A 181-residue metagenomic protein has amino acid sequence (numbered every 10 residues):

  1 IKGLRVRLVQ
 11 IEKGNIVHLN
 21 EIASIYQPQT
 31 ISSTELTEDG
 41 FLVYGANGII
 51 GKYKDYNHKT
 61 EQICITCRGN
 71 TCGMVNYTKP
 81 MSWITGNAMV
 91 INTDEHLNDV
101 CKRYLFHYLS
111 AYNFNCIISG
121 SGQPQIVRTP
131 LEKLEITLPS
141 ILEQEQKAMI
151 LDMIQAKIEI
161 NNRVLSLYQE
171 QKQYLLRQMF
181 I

Functional and structural regions predicted by a protein language model:
I1-V17, E135-I181: Amphipathic alpha-helical coiled-coil/heptad-repeat segments
K2-G45, L165: Non-catalytic DNA-recognition/assembly elements of restriction-modification systems
E21-S24, F106-S110, R177: Generic alpha-helical structural context detector
I25, A111, I150-M153: Residues within well-ordered alpha-helical secondary structure of globular protein domains
D39, Y53-D55, Q125-V127, V164-E170 (+1 more regions): Juxtamembrane/interface motifs at transmembrane-helix termini
G45-S110, S119-G122, V127-L131: A short beta-sheet element
